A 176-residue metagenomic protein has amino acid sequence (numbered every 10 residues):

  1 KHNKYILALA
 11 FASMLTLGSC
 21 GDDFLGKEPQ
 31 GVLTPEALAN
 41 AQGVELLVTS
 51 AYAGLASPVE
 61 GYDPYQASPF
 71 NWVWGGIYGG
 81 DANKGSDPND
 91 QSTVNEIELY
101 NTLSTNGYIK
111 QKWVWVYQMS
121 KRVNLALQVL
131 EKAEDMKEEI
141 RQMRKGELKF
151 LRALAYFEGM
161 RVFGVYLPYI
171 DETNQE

Functional and structural regions predicted by a protein language model:
K1-L7: Bacterial N-terminal signal peptides that target proteins for export
A8-A10, G21: Outer/extracellular conduits and scaffolds centered on Gram-negative outer-membrane beta-barrels
M14-L17: Bacterial Sec-type N-terminal signal peptides, specifically the leucine/valine-rich hydrophobic h-region
C20-V73: Membrane-proximal, proline-rich intrinsically disordered regions
E45, D87-G164: Conserved, well-structured interaction surfaces
A67-V73, I140-G146, E172-E176: Glycine-rich, flexible loop segments associated with nucleotide phosphate handling
I77-Q91: Conserved oxyanion/phosphate-binding beta-strand-loop segments in alpha/beta enzyme cores
V162-E176: Short coil/linker segments at helix-helix boundaries
